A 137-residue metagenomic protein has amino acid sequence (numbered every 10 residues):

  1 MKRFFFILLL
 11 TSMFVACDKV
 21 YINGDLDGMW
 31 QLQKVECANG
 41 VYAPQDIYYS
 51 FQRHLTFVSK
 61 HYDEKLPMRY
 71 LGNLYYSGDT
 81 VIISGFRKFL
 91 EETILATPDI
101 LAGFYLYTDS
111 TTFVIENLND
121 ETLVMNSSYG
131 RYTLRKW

Functional and structural regions predicted by a protein language model:
M1-F4: Positively charged n-region of N-terminal signal peptides that target proteins for export
M13-A16: C-terminal motif of bacterial Sec signal peptides marking the signal peptidase cleavage site
D18-G24: Signal peptide cleavage region of secreted peptide precursors
L26-Y48: Post-signal peptide N-terminal segment of mature Sec-exported envelope proteins
G28-W30, R53-T56: A short glycine-rich beta-turn/N-cap micro-motif
E36-A43, T56-D120: Contiguous, well-ordered beta-strand patches that form the walls/edges of small beta-barrel/beta-sandwich domains
N126-W137: Short, low-complexity, Pro/Ser/Thr/Gly-rich segments in the mature regions of secreted, periplasmic
